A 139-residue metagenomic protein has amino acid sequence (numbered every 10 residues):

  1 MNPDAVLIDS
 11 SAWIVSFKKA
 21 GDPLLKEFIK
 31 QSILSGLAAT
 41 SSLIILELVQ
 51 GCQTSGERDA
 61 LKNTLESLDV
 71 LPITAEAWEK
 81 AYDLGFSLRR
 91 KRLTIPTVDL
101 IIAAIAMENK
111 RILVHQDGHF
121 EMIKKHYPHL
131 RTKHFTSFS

Functional and structural regions predicted by a protein language model:
M1-A5, M107-S139: Acidic, PIN/NYN-like endoribonuclease modules and their adjacent C-terminal/linker elements
M1-T40, Q50-N63, S139: Short, well-structured N-terminal submotif of metal-dependent ribonuclease cores
N2, D69-Q116: Active-site neighborhoods of divalent-metal-dependent phosphate/nucleic-acid chemistry enzymes
W13-I14, I45-L48, F120: A generic structural signal for short hydrophobic patches within well-formed alpha-helices
L34-G36, T64-L68, K91, N109 (+1 more regions): Structured helix-beta-strand junction loops
A39, L71, K133: General small-molecule cofactor/ligand-binding pocket signal
S42, T74, T136-F138: Residues at the C-termini of beta-strands that transition into short coil/loop
S55-D59, L88-R89, L130-H134: Short, hinge-like loop/turn segments at secondary-structure boundaries
